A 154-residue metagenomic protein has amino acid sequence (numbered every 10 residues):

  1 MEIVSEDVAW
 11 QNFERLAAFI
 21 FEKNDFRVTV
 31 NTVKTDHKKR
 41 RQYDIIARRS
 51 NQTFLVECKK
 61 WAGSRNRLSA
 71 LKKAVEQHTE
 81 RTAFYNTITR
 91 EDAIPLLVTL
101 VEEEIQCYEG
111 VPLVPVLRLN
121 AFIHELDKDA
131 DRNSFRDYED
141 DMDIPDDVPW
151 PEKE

Functional and structural regions predicted by a protein language model:
M1-E154: Intrinsically disordered, low-complexity Ser/Thr/Pro/Gly-rich regulatory segments
